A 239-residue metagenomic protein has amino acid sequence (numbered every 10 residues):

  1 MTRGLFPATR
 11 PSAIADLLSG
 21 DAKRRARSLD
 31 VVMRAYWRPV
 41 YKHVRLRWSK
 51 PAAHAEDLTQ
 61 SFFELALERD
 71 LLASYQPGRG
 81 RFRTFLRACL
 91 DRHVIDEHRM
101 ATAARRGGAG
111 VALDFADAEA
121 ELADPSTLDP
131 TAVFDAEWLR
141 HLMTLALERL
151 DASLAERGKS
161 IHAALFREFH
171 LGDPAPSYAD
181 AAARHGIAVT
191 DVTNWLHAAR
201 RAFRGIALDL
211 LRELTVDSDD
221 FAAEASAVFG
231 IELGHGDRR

Functional and structural regions predicted by a protein language model:
M1-R239: Intrinsic, short, N-terminal disordered tails of RNA polymerase sigma-factor systems
